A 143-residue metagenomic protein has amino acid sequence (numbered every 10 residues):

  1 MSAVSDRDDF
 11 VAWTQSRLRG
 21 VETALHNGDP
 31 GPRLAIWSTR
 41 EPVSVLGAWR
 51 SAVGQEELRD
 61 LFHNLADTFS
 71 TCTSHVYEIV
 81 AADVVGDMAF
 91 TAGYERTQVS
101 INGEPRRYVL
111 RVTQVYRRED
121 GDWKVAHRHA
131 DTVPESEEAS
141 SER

Functional and structural regions predicted by a protein language model:
M1-P32, I36, P42-R143: A beta-strand edge to alpha-helix "cap/lid" segment located at domain peripheries
